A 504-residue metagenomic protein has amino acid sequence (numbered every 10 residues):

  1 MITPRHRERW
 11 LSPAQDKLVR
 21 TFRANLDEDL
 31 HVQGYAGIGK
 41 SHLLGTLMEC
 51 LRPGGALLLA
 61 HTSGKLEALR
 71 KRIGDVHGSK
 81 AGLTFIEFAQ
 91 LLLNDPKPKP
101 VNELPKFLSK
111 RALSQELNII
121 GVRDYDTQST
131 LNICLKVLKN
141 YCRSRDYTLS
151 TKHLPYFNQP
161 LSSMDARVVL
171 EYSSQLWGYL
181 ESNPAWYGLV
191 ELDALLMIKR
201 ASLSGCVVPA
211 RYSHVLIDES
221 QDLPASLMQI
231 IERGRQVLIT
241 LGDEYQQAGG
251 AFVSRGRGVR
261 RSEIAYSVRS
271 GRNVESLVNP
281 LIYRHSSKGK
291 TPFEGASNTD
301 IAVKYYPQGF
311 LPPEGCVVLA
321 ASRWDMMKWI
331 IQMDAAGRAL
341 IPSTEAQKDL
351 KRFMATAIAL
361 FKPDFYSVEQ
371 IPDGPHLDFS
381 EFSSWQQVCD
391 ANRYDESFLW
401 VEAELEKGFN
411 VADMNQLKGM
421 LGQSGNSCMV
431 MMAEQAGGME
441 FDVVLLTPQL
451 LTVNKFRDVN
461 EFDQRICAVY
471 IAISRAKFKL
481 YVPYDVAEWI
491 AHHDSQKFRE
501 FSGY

Functional and structural regions predicted by a protein language model:
M1-Y504: The feature marks helicase ATPase cores and/or their adjacent C-terminal helical subdomains in SF1/SF2/AAA+ helicases
